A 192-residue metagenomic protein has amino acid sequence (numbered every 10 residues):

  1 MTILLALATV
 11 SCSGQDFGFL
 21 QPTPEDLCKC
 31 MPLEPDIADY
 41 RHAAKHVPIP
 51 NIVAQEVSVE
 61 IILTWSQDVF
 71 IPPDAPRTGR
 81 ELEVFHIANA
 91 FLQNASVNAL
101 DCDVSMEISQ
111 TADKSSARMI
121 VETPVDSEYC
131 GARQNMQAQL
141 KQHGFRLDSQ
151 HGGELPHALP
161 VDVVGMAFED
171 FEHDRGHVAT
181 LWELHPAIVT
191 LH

Functional and structural regions predicted by a protein language model:
M1-I3: Sec-dependent signal peptide recognition, specifically the positively charged N-region followed immediately by
V10-S11: C-terminal motif of bacterial Sec signal peptides marking the signal peptidase cleavage site
G14-H192: OB-fold and OB-like single-stranded nucleic-acid-recognition modules and their adjacent interaction interfaces
